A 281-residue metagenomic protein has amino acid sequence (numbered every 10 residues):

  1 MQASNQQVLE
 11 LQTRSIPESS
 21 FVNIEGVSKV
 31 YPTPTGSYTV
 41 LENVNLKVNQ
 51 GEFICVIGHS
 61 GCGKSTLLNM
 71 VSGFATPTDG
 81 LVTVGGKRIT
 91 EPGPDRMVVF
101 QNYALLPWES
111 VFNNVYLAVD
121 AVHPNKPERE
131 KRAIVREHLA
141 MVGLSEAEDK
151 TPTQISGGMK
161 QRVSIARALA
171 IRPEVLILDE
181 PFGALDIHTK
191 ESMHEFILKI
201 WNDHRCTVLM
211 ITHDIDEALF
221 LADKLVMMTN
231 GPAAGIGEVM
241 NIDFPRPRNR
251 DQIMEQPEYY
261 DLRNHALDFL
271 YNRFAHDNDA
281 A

Functional and structural regions predicted by a protein language model:
I57-H59: The feature captures the beta-strand-to-loop junction immediately N-terminal to the Walker
S72: Helix-to-loop junction immediately C-terminal to a conserved catalytic motif
G80-P92: Conserved ABC transporter NBD signature motif
F112-D120, R132, R136: Short helical segment in ABC ATPase nucleotide-binding domains corresponding to the A-loop/adjacent helical element
P127-A147, K199: Conserved ABC ATPase "signature" region
K150-T153, I171: Conserved signature/switch motifs of ABC ATPase nucleotide-binding domains
I165: Hydrophobic anchor residue at the start of the ABC signature
L176-D179: Catalytic Walker B motif of ABC-type/P-loop ATPase nucleotide-binding domains
